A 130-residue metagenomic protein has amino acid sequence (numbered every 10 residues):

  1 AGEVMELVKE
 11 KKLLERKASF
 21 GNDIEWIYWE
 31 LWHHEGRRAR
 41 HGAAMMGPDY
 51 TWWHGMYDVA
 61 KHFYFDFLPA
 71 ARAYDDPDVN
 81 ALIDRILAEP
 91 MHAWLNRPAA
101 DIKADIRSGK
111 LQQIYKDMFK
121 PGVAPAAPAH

Functional and structural regions predicted by a protein language model:
A1-H130: C-type cytochrome heme-c attachment and multiheme electron-transfer modules
